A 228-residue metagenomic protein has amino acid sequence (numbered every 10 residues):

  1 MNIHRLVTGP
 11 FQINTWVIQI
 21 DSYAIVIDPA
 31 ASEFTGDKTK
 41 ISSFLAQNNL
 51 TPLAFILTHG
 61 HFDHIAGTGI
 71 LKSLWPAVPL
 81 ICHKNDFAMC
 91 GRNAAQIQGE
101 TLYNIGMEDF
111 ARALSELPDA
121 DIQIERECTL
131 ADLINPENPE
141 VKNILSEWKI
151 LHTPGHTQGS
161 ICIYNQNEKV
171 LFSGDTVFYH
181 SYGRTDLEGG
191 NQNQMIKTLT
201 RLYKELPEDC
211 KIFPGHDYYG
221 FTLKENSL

Functional and structural regions predicted by a protein language model:
M1, L50, V78-P79, S146-W148 (+1 more regions): A structural micro-motif
M1-N48, C162-S173: Conserved beta-strand hairpin/beta-sheet module of binuclear metal-dependent hydrolase folds, prominently
N2, Y23, V78-I81, M195: A structural signal for the main folded, soluble domain(s) of proteins
L6, I18, I27, I124 (+3 more regions): Hydrophobic residues at beta-strand termini and immediately following loops that shape nucleotide-binding pockets
W16, G91-A94, L223-E225: Short, well-ordered secondary-structure micro-motifs
A24, A31-E33, I144-L228: Metallo-beta-lactamase
S32-G36, S43-N143: Active-site HxH/HxHxD metal-binding segment of metal-dependent hydrolases
K40-I41, G67, L71, M195-L202: A general structural detector for well-ordered alpha-helical segments in enzyme core domains, enriched
